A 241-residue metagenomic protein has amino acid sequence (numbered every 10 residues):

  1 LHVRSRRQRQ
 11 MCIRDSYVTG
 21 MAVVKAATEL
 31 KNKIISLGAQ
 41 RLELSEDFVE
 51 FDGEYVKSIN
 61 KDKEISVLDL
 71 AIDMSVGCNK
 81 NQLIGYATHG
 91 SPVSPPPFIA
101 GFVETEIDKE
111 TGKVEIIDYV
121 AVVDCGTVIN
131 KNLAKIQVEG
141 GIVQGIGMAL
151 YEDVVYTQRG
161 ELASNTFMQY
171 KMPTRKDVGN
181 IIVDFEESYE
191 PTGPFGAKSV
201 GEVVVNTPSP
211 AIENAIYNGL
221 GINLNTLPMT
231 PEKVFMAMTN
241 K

Functional and structural regions predicted by a protein language model:
L1-I13: Single conserved hydrophobic/aromatic residue that forms the stacking wall/gate of nucleotide- or nucleobase-binding
Q10, R14-A39, V67-K80, P194-A215 (+2 more regions): Glycine-rich and small/hydrophobic secondary-structure elements
L37-D52, T157-N165, N223-T230: Flexible, glycine/charged-enriched surface loops at secondary-structure junctions
E46-D47, G53-P97: Internal maturation/activation junctions in enzymes
G77-I84, T127-R175: Active-site rim segments in enzyme catalytic domains, especially the processed small/beta chain of N-terminal
G85-K109, M172-K176: Structured beta-strand/loop patches that form or line metal/cofactor-binding pockets in enzymes
G101-E110, V114-V123, G179-E187: Short beta-strand elements
P173-K198: Generic long, charged, amphipathic alpha-helical segments
